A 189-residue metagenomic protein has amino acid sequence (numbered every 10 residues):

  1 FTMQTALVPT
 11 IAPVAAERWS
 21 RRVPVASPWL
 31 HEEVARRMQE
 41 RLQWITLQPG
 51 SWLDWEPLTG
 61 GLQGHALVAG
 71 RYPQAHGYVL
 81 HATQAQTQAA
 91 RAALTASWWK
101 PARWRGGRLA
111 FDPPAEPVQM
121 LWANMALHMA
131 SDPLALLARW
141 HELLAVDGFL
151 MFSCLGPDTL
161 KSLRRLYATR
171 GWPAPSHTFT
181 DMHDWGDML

Functional and structural regions predicted by a protein language model:
M3-G50: Class I SAM-dependent methyltransferase Rossmann-like catalytic core, especially the SAM/SAH-binding loop
E32-E40, A135-A138, H183, D187: Short, contiguous clusters of charged residues that form electrostatic/catalytic patches at enzyme active sites, used
E33, G60, A85, H128 (+3 more regions): Short alpha-helical
E40-A115, M120, A135: Class I SAM-dependent methyltransferase SAM/SAH-binding core
L47, S131, A145: Short conserved AdoMet
V118-L134, A138, C154: A short SAM/SAH-binding and catalytic strip from SAM-dependent methyltransferases
L134-F149: A short glycine-rich, Lys/Arg-flanked "PGG" loop and its adjoining helix->strand segment in the class I
M151-L189: Conserved catalytic/acceptor-binding region of the Class I
